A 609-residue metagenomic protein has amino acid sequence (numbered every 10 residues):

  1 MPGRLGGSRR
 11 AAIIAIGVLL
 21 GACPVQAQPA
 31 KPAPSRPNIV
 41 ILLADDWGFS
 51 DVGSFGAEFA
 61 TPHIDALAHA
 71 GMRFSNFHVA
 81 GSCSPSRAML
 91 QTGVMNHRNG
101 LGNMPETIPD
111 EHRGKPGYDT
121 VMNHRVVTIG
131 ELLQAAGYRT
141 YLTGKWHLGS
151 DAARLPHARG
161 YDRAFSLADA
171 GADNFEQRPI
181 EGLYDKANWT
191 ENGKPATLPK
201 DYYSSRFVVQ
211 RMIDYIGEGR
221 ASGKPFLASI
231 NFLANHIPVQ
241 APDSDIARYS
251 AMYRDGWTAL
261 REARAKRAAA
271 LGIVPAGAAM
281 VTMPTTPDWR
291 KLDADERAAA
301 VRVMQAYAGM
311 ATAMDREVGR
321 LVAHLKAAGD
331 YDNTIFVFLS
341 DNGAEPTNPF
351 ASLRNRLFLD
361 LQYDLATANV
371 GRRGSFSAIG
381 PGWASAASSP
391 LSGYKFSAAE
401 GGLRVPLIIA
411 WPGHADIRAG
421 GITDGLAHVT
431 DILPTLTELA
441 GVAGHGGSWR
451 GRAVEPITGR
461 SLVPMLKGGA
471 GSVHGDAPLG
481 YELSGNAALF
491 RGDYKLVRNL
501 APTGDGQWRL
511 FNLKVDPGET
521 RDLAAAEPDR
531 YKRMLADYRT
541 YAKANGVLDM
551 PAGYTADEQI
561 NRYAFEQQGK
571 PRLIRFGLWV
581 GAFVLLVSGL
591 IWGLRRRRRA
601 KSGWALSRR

Functional and structural regions predicted by a protein language model:
A11-A22: Bacterial N-terminal signal peptides
P29-P37, A44, F49, R73 (+7 more regions): Long, internal low-complexity/basic segments
P32-N38, L90, S150-N174, S205-V281 (+5 more regions): Active-site regions of oxyanion-processing enzymes, predominantly non-cytosolic
F49-Y141, R159-R163, D169, D173-N174 (+1 more regions): Active-site segment of extracytoplasmic enzymes that catalyze sulfate/phosphate-ester chemistry
G53-F59, R73-H97, L101-T107, L142-R154 (+7 more regions): Short, solvent-exposed turn/loop segments enriched in Gly/Ser/Thr/Pro and often Arg
M72, H147, K194-P195, K200-S205 (+9 more regions): C-terminal accessory region downstream of the catalytic core in glycan-modifying enzymes
A152-G160, Q240-A241, A323-W411, R418 (+1 more regions): Histidine-centered active-site microenvironments of extracellular/periplasmic hydrolases and transferases
D162-R163, L167-A172, R373-L403, A410 (+4 more regions): C-terminal cap/loop subdomain of S1 sulfatases and analogous C-terminal strand-loop tails that border
